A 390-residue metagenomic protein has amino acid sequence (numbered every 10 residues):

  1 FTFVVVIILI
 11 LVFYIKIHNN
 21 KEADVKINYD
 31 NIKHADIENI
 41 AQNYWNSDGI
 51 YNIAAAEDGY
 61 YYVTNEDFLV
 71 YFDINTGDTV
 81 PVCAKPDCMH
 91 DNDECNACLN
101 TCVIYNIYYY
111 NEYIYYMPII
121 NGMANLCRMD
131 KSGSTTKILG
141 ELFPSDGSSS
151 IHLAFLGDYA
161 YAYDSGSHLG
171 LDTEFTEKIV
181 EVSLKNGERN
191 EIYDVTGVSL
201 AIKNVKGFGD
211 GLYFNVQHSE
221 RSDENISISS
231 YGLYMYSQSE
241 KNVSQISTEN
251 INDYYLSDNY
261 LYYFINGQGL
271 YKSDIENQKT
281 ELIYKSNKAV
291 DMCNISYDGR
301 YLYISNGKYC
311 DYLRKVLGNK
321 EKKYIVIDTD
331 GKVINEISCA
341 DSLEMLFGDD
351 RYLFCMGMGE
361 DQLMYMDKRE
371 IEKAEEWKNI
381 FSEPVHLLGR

Functional and structural regions predicted by a protein language model:
T2-F13: Hydrophobic membrane-insertion alpha-helices, especially the h-region of bacterial N-terminal signal peptides
H18-N46, F68-D93, G122-F143, G170-V195 (+4 more regions): Surface-exposed loop/turn elements that mediate protein-protein interactions on large endomembrane-trafficking
N46-A56, D91-Y109, S145-G157, G197-G209 (+4 more regions): Repeated scaffold domains used in trafficking and secretory/extracellular systems, primarily beta-propellers
D58, T76, Y110-N111, S132 (+9 more regions): Acidic/polar residues in short coil/turn loops that connect beta-strands within repeat-based beta-sheet scaffolds
Y62-V63, Y115-M117, Y161-D164, Y213-V216 (+3 more regions): Residue position within the beta-strands of beta-propeller blades
N111, Y116-I119, M123-L126: Surface-exposed, polar helix/loop patches in the mature regions of secreted/periplasmic/lumenal proteins that form
A162, N204-K206, L212-F214, S230-G232 (+3 more regions): C-terminal regulatory/effector modules of DNA-binding transcriptional regulators
V290-L317, K322: Loop/turn-rich, solvent-exposed surfaces of beta-rich toroidal or solenoidal domains
